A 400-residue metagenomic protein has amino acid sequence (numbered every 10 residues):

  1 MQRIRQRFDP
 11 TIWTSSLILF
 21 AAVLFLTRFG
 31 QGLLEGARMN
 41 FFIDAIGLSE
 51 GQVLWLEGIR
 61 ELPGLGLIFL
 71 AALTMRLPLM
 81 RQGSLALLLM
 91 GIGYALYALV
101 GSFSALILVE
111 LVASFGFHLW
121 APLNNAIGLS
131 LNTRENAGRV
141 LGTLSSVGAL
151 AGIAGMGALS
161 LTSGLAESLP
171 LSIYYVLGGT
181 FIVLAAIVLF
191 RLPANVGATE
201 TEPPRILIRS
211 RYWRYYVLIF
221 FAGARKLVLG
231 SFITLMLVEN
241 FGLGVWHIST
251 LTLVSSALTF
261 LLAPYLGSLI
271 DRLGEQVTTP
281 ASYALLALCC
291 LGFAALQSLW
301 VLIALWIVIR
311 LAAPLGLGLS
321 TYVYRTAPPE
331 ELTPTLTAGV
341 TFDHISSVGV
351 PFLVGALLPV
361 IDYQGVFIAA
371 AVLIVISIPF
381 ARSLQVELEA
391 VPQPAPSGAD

Functional and structural regions predicted by a protein language model:
F25, G93, A105-W120, W300-P314: Hydrophobic core of transmembrane alpha-helices in multi-pass small-molecule transporters, especially MFS/SLC-type
G36-Q52, S231-I248: Short amphipathic helix-loop junctions that connect adjacent transmembrane helices in Major Facilitator Superfamily/SLC
R38, L119-N132, P314-P328: Intracellular juxtamembrane helix-capping segments at the cytosolic ends of symmetry-related transmembrane helices
G66-L79, S163, L262-G274, L358-P359: Helix-to-loop junctions at the C-terminal end of transmembrane segments in multipass secondary transporters
Q82-L96, G179, V277-G292, I368-A371: Structural signature of the two symmetry-related core transmembrane helices
R139-A158, F342-V350: Glycine-rich segments within core transmembrane alpha-helices of 12-TM secondary carriers
L159-S163, G179-A198, S377-Q385: C-terminal membrane-cytosol helix-exit motif in multi-pass small-molecule transporters
Q276-G316: C-terminal transmembrane helical hairpin of 12-TM major facilitator-type secondary transporters
